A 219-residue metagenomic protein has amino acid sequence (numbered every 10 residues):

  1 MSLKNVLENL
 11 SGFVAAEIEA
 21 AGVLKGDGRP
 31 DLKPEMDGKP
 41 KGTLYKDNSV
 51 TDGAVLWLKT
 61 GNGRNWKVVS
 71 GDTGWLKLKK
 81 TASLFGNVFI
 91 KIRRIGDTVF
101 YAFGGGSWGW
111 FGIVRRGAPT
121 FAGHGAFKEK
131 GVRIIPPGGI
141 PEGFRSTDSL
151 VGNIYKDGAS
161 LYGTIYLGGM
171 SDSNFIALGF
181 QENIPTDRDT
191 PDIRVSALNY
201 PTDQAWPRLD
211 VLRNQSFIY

Functional and structural regions predicted by a protein language model:
L3-T51: Extracellular/surface-exposed low-complexity repeats and stalk/linker segments enriched in Gly/Pro and small polar
L24-K39, S70-I95, G106-F144: Surface-exposed ligand/attachment interfaces on beta-rich extracellular proteins
K41-G71, V99-Y101: Short, surface-exposed terminal/edge motifs of secreted or surface/virion proteins that either
K46-V50, V69-N87, L150-S160: Short, solvent-exposed secondary-structure boundary motifs
S49-D52, G61-N65, G106-W110, F144-D148: Acidic glycine-/aspartate-rich tracts in secreted/extracellular proteins
K59-G61, R93-R94, L167-M170: Generic beta-strand structural signal
F85-F89, G112-Y219: Extracellular jelly-roll beta-sandwich "head" domains, especially the C-terminal globular C1q domain
R94-T98, S149: Extended extracellular/luminal ectodomain segments enriched in beta-structured repeat modules
